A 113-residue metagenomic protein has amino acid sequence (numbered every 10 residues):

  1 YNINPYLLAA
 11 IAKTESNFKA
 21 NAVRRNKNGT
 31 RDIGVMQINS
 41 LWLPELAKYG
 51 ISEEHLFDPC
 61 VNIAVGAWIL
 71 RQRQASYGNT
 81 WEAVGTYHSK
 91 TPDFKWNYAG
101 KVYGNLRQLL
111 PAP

Functional and structural regions predicted by a protein language model:
Y1-P113: Catalytic glycan-binding domains that act on GlcNAc-containing polysaccharides
